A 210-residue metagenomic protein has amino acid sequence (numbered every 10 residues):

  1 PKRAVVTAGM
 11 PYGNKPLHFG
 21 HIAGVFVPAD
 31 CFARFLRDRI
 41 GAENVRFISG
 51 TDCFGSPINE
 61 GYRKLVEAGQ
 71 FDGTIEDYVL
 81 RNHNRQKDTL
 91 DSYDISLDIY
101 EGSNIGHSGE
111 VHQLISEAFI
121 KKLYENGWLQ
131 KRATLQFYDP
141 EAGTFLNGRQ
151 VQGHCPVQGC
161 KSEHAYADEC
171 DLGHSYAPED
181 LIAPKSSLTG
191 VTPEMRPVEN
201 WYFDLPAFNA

Functional and structural regions predicted by a protein language model:
P1-A210: N-terminal, positively charged nucleic-acid-binding surface of large information/translation enzymes
